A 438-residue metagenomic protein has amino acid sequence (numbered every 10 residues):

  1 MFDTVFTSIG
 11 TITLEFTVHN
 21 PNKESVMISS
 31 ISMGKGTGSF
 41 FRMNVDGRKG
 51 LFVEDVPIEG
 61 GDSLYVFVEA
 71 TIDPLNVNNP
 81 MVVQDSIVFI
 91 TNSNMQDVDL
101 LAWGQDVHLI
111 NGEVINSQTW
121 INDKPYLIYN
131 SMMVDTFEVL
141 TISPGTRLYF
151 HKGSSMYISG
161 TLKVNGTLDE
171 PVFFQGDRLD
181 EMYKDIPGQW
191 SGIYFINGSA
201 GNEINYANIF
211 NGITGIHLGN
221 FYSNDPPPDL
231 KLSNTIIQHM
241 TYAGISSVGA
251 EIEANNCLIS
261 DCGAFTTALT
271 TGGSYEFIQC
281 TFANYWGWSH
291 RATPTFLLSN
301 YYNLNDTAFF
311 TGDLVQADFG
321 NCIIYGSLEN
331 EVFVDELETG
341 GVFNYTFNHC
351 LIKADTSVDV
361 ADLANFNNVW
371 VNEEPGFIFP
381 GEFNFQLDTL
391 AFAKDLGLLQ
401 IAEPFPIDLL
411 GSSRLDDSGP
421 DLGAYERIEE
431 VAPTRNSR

Functional and structural regions predicted by a protein language model:
T4-E15, R48-F383, L390, K394-F405 (+4 more regions): Beta-strand/loop edge motif enriched in small/polar residues
V18-N22: Asparagine-centered strand-capping/turn motif at beta-strand->loop junctions
E24-S29, S39-F41, Q96: Short beta-strand/loop motifs in extracellular/secreted proteins, especially within beta-sandwich accessory domains
M33-F52: Short, solvent-exposed loop/linker segments at beta-strand-coil boundaries, enriched for Pro/Gly and Ser/Thr
